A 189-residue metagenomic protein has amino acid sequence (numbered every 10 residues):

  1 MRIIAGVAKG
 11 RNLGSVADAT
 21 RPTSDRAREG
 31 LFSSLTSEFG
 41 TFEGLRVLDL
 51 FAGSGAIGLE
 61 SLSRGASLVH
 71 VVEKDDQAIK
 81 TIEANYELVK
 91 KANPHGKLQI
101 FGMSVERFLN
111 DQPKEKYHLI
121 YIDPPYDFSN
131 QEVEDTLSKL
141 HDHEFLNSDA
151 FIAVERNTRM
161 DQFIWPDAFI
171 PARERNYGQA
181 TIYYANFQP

Functional and structural regions predicted by a protein language model:
M1-P189: Class I S-adenosyl-L-methionine-dependent methyltransferase catalytic core
